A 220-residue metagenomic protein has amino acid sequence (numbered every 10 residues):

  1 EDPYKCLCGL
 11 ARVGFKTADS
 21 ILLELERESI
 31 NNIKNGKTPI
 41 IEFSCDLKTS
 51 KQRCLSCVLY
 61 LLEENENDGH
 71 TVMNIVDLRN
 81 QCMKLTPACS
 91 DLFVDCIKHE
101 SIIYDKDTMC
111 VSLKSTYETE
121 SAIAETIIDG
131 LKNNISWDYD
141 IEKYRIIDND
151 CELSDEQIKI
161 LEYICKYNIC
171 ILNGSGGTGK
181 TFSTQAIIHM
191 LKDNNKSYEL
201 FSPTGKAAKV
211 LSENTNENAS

Functional and structural regions predicted by a protein language model:
E1-S220: Conserved ATP-binding/catalytic motifs of P-loop helicase motor domains
